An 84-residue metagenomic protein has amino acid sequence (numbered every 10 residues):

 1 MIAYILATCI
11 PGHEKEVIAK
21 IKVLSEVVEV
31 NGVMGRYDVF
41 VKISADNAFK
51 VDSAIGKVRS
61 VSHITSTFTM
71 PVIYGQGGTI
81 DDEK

Functional and structural regions predicted by a protein language model:
M1-K84: A compositional/biophysical signature of low hydrophobicity enriched in polar/charged and small residues
